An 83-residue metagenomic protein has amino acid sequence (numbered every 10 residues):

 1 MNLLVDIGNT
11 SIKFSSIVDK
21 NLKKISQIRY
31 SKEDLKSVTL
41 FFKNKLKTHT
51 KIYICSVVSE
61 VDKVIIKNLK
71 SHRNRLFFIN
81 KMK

Functional and structural regions predicted by a protein language model:
M1-K23: Gly/Thr-rich phosphate-binding beta-strand-loop-beta motif of the actin/hexokinase/Hsp70
S11, Q27-R29, S56: Residue-level preference for alpha-helix termini and adjacent loops
V18-L35: Glycine-rich phosphate-binding "P-loop"
K24, V38, V64: Short acidic, gly/pro-rich beta-turn/loop elements at beta-sheet edges and active-site/ligand-binding grooves
R29, T39-F41, I52, F78-I79: Glycine-rich loops and low-complexity Gly/Arg-rich segments that provide flexible linkers or classic glycine-based
K36-L46: Short amphipathic alpha-helix with an adjacent loop that forms part of the alpha/beta core around
L46-K83: Short beta-strand-loop/turn "lid" adjacent to the catalytic site in phosphate-handling enzymes
